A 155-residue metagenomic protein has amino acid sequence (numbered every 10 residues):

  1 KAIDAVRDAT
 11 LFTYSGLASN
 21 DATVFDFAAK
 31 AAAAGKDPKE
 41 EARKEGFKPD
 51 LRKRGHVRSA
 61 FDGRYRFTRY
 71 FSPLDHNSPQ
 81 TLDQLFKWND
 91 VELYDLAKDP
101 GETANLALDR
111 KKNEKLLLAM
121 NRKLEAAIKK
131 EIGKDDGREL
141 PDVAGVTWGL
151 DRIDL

Functional and structural regions predicted by a protein language model:
A2-F12: His-Asp-centered acyl/peptidyl-transfer active-site segments
V6, V57, Y65-T68, G137 (+1 more regions): Short, intrinsically disordered low-complexity segments
Y14-L108: C-terminal, low-complexity/hydrophilic appendages and adjacent surface loops of extracellular/periplasmic anionic
L17-A18, D26-F27, K48-D50, F86-W88 (+2 more regions): Long, internal low-complexity/basic segments
